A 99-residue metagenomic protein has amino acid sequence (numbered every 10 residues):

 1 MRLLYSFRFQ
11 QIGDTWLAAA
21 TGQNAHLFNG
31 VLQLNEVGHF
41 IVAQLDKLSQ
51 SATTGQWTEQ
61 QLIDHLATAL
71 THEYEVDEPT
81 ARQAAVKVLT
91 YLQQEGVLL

Functional and structural regions predicted by a protein language model:
M1-D46: Acidic, low-complexity/disordered tracts enriched in E/D and polar residues
G30-L99: Long, charge-rich, low-complexity alpha-helical segments
